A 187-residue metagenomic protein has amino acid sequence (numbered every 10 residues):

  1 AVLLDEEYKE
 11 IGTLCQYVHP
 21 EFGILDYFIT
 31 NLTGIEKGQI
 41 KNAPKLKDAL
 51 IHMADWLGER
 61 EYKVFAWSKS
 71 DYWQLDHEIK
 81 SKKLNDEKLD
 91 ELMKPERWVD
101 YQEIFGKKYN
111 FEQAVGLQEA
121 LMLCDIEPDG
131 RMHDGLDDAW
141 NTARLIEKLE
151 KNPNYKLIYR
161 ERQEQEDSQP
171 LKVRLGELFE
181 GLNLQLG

Functional and structural regions predicted by a protein language model:
A1-K80, G130: Conserved non-catalytic scaffold segment of RNase H-like nuclease domains
T13, W98-Y101: Conserved beta-strand scaffold positions in the cores of enzyme catalytic domains, especially in NTP/NDP-utilizing
I24, T30-T33, K37-I40, E103-D137: Active-site-proximal helix-loop-helix substrate-binding element of RNase H-like nuclease domains
G58-K63, E87-K88, E147-Y155: Short, structured secondary-structure boundary patches
S70-R97: Substrate-recognition/cap helix-loop segment adjacent to the acidic, metal-dependent catalytic center of Asp-based
W73, W140-A143: A structural signal for well-ordered alpha-helical segments within the folded catalytic domains of diverse enzymes
E78-K82, L123, K148-N152: Active-site catalytic microenvironments for nucleophilic, acid-base chemistry
A143-G187: Acidic two-metal-ion nuclease catalytic site recognized across multiple nuclease folds, prominently DnaQ/RNase D-T
